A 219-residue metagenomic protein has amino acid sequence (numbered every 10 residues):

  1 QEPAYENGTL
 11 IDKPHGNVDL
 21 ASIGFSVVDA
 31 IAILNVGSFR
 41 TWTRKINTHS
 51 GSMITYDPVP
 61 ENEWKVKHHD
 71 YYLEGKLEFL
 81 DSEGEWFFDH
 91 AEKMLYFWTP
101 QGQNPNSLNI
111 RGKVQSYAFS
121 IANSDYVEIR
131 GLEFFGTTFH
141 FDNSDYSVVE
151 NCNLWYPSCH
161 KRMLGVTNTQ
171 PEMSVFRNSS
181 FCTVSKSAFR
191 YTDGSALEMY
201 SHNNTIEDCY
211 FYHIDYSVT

Functional and structural regions predicted by a protein language model:
Q1-M173, R177: Extracellular polysaccharide-degrading/modifying enzymes targeting complex plant/algal/animal polysaccharides
D125-F135, Y146-S158, S180-G194, H202-Y216: Right-handed parallel beta-helix
T219: Short beta-strand segments at enzyme active-site cores
